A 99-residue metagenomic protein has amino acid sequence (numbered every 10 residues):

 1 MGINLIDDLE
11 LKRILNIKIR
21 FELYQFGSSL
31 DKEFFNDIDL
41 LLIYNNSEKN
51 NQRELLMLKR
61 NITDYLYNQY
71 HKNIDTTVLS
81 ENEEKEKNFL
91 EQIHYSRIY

Functional and structural regions predicted by a protein language model:
M1-F35, Y44-Y99: Catalytic core of pol beta-like nucleotidyltransferases
I38: Residue-level detector of short, conserved catalytic/binding motifs and their immediate flanks
